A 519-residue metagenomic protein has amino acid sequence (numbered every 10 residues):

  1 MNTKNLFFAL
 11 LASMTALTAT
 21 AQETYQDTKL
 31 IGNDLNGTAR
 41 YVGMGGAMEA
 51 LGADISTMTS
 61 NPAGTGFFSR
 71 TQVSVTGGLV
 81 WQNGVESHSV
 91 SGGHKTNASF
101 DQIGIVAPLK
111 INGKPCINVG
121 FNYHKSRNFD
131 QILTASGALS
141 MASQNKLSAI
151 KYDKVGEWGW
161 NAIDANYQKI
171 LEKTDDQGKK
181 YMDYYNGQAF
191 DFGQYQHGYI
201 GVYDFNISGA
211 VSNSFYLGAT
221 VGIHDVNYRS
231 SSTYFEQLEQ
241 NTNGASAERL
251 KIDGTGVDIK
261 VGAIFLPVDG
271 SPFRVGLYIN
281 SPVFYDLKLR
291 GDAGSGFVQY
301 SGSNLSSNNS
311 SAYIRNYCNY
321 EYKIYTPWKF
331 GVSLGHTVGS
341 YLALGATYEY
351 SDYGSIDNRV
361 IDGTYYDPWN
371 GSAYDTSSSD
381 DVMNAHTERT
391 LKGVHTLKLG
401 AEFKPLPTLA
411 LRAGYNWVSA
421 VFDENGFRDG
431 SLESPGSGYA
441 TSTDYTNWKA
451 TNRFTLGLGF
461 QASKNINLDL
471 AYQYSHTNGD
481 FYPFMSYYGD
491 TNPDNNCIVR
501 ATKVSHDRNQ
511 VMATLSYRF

Functional and structural regions predicted by a protein language model:
M1-Y25, F519: Bacterial Sec-dependent N-terminal signal peptides
T3-K4, S60, A401: Residue-level micro-sites within transmembrane alpha helices that shape and flank functional polar/acidic positions
F7-L10, T24-L35, H88-G93: Generic N-terminal amphipathic/basic segments
M14-T15, T71, P405: Alpha-helical transmembrane segments and their juxtamembrane interfaces
Q22-N36, V106-F519: Outer-membrane beta-barrel porins/channels
G32-A50: N-terminal targeting signals for Sec/Tat export/insertion, comprising classic cleavable signal peptides
A39, L51-S60, T65-L139, G198-G201: Outer-membrane beta-barrel translocator/receptor signature
